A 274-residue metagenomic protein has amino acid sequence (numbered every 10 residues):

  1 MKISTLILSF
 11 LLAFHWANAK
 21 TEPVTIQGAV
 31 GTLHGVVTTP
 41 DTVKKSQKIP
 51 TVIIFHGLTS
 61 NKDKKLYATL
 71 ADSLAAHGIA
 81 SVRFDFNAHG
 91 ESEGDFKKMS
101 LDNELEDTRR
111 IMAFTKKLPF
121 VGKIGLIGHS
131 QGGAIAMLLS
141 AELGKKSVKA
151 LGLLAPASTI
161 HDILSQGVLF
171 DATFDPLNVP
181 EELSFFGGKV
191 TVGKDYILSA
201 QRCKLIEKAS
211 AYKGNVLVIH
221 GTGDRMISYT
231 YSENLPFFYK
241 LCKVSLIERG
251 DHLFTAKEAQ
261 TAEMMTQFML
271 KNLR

Functional and structural regions predicted by a protein language model:
A19-K45: N-terminal cap/lid segment of alpha/beta-hydrolase-fold proteins
L33, A134, A141, K145-N234 (+2 more regions): The alpha/beta-hydrolase serine catalytic core
Q47-G57: Short beta-strand element of the alpha/beta-hydrolase
T59-A71, F86: The serine-hydrolase catalytic nucleophile loop
K62-D63, H89-F120: Catalytic nucleophile-loop/oxyanion-hole region of alpha/beta-hydrolase and closely related hydrolase-like folds
A71-E93: Conserved alpha/beta-hydrolase
P119-S130: Alpha/beta-hydrolase fold nucleophile elbow
G128-L138: Glycine-rich nucleophile elbow surrounding the catalytic serine of serine-hydrolase chemistry
